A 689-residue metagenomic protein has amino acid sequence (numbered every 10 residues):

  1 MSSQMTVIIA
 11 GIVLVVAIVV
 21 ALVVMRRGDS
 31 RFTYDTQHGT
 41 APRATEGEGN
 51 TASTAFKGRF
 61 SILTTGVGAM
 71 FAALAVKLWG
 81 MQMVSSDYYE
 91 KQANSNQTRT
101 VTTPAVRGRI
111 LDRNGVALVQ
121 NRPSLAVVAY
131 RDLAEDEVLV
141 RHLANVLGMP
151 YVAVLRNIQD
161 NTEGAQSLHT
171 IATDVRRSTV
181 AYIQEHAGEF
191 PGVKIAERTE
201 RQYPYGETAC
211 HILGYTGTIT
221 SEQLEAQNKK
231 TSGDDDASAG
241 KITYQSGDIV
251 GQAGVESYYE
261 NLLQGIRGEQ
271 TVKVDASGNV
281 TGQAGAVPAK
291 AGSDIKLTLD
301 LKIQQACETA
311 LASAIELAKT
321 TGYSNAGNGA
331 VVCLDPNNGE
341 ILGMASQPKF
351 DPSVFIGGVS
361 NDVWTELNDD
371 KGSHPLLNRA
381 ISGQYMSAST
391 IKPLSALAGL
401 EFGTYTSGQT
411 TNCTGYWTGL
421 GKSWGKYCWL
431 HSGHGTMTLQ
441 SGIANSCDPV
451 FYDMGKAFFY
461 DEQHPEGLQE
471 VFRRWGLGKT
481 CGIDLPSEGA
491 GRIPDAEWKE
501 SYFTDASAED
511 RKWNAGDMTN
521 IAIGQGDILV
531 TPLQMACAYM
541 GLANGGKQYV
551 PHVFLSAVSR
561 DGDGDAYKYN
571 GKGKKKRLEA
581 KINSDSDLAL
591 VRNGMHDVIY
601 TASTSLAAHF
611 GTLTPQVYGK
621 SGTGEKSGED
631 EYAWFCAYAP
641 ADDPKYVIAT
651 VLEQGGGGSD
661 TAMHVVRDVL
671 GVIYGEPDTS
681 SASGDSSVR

Functional and structural regions predicted by a protein language model:
M1-V359, G467-R474, G656-R689: Periplasmic/cell-envelope proteins involved in peptidoglycan metabolism and beta-lactam response
K273-A286, L299, G329, P336-T390 (+2 more regions): Beta-lactam-recognizing serine transpeptidase/beta-lactamase-like catalytic domain environment
